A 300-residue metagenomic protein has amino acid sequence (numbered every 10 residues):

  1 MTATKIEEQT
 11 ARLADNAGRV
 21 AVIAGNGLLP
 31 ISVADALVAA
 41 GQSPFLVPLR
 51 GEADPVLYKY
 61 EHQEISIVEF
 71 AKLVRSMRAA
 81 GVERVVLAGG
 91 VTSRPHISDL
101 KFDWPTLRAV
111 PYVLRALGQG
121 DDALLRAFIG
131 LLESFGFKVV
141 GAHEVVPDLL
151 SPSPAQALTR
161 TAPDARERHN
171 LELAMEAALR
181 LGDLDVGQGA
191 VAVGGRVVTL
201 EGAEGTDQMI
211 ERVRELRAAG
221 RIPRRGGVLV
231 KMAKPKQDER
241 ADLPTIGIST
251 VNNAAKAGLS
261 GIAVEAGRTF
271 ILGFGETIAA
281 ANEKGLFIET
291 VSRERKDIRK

Functional and structural regions predicted by a protein language model:
T2-L49: N-terminal basic/disordered segments at the start of proteins
T10-N16, L37-V38, P55, R78-A80 (+7 more regions): Solvent-exposed alpha-helices and their adjacent loops that cap or buttress functional pockets in soluble metabolic
R19, L37-A39, D122, A142-V251: Conserved mixed alpha/beta catalytic, RNA-binding, or beta-rich assembly cores of soluble enzyme, regulatory
V22-A24, L46-P48, L87-A88, L117 (+5 more regions): General beta-strand structural signal in soluble alpha/beta enzymes
N26, G90-S93, R196, K234-P235: Short glycine-rich anion-binding loops that position phosphate/pyrophosphate groups of nucleotides and phosphorylated
L49-V82, D103-R108, V113, Q208-K300: Feature captures the catalytic cores and cofactor-binding loops of soluble hydro-lyases/lyases that act on carboxylate
S66-A71, R84-S98, F102, L132: Long amphipathic alpha-helical segments
K101-A165: Hydrophobic alpha-helical segments and helix pairs
